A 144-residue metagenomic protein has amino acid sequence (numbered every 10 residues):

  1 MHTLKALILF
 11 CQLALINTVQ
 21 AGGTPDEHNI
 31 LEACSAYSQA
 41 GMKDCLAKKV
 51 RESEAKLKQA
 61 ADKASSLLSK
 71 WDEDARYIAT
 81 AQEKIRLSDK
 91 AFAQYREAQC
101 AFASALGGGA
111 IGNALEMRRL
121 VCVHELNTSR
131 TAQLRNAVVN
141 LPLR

Functional and structural regions predicted by a protein language model:
M1-H2: N-terminal secretory signal peptides that target proteins for export/translocation
K5-N17: Bacterial N-terminal signal peptides
Q20-R144: N-terminal alpha-helical modules
